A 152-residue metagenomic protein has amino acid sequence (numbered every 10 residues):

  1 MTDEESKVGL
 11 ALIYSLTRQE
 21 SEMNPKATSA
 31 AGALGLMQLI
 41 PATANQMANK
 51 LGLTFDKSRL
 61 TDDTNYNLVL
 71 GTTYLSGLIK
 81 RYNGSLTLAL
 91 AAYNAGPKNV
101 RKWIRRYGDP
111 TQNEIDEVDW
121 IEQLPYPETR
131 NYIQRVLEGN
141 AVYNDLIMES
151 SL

Functional and structural regions predicted by a protein language model:
M1-L152: Catalytic glycan-binding domains that act on GlcNAc-containing polysaccharides
